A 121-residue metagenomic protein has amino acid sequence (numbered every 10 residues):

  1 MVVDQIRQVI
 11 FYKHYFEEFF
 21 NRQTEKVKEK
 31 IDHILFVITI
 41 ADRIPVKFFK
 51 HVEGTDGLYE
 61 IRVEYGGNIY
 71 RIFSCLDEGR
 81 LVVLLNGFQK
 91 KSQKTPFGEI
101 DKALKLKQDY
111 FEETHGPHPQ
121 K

Functional and structural regions predicted by a protein language model:
M1-I69, E78-V82, K91-K121: Basic, Lys/Arg-enriched alpha-helical interface segments
L85: ATP-dependent carboxylate-activation loops
